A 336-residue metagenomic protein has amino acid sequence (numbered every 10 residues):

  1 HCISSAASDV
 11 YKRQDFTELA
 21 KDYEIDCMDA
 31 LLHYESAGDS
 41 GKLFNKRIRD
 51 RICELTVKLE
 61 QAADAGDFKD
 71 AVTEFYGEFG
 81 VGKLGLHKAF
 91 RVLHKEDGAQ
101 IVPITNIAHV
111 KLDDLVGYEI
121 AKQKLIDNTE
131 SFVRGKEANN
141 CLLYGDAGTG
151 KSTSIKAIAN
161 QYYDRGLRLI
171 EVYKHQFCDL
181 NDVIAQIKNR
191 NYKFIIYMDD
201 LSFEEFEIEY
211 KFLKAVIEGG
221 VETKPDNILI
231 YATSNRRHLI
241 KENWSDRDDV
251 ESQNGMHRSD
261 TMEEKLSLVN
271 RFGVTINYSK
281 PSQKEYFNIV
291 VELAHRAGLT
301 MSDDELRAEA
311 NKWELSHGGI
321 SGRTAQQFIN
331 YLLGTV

Functional and structural regions predicted by a protein language model:
H1-A7, Y11: Single conserved hydrophobic/aromatic residue that forms the stacking wall/gate of nucleotide- or nucleobase-binding
G41-I101: Interdomain "pre-motor" coupling segment immediately N-terminal to P-loop NTPase/helicase cores
I104-Q123: Dynamic helix-loop-helix/coil hinge segments at AAA+ ATPase domain boundaries and subdomain interfaces
C141-L169, A185-K188: Walker A/P-loop
G166-N191, E207-K211: Short glycine-rich substrate-engagement loop in P-loop NTPases that contacts/grips substrate
E205-Q253: Conserved catalytic/switch belt of AAA+ P-loop NTPases
Q253-L266, G273-E285: Conserved AAA+ ATPase "SRH/arginine-finger" region at the nucleotide-binding site
T275, S279-V336: C-terminal alpha-helical "lid" subdomain
